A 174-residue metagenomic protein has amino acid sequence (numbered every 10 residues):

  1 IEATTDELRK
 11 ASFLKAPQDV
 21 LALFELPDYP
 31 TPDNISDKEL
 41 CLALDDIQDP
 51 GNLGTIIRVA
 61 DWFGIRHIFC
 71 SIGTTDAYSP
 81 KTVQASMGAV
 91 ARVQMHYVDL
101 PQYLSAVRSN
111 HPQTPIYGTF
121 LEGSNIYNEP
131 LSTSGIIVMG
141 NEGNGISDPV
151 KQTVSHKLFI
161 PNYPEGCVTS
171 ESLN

Functional and structural regions predicted by a protein language model:
I1-D6, D28-Y29, D33-G123: RNA substrate-binding interface of SAM-dependent RNA methyltransferases
E2-E25: Glycine/small-residue-rich loop that forms an oxyanion/phosphate-binding "nest" at active or ligand-binding sites
T5-L8, G73-T75, L100, E142-N144 (+1 more regions): Short, acidic/turn-prone active-site loops that include or flank metal/cofactor- and phosphate-binding residues
A11-L14, P32-I35, M87, Y127-E129 (+1 more regions): Short secondary-structure boundary/capping segments
K15-D19, D37-E39, S132: Short connector loops at helix/strand junctions that flank enzyme active sites, especially segments positioning acidic
A22, D61-F63, A77-A89, D148-N174: Structured adenosyl-cofactor binding patch, chiefly the S-adenosyl-L-methionine
Y117-S170: Active-site/ligand-binding-proximal alpha/beta "capping" segment
